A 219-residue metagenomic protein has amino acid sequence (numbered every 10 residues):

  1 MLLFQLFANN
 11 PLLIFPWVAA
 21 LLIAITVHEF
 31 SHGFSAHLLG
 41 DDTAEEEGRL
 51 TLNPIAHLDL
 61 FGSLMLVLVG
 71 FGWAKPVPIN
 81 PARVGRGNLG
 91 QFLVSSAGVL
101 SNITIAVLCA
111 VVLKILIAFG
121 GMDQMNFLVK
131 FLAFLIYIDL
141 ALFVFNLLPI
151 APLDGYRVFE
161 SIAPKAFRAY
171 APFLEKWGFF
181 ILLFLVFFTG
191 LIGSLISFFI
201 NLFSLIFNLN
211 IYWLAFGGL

Functional and structural regions predicted by a protein language model:
M1-L219: Hydrophobic transmembrane alpha-helices and their immediate loop junctions in multi-pass integral membrane proteins
